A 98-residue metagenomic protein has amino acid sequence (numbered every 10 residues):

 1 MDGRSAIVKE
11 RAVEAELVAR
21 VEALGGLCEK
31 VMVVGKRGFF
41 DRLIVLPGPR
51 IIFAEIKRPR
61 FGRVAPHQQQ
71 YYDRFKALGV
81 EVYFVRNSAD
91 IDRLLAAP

Functional and structural regions predicted by a protein language model:
M1-P98: Catalytic phosphate/metal-binding cores of nucleic-acid and nucleotide-processing enzymes, i.e., regions that mediate
